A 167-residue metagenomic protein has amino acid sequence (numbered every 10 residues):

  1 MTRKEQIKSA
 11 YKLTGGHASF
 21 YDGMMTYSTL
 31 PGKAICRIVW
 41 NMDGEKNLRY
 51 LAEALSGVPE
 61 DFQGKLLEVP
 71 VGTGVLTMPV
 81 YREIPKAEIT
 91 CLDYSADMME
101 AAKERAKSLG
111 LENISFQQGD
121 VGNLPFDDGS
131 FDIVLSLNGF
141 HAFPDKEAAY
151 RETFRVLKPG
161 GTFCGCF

Functional and structural regions predicted by a protein language model:
M1-E60, P79: Conserved class I S-adenosyl-L-methionine
V58-E60, E83-I84, L157: A generic alpha-to-beta junction signature in SAM-dependent methyltransferases
K65-N123: Class I SAM-dependent methyltransferase SAM/SAH-binding core
D97, P144-E147: Short N-terminal helix/helix-N-cap motif within the alpha/beta-hydrolase-1
G122-I133: A short acidic, Gly/Pro-enriched loop at the edge of an enzyme's catalytic core that lines a small-molecule cofactor
I133-D145: A short SAM/SAH-binding and catalytic strip from SAM-dependent methyltransferases
E147-P159: A short glycine-rich, Lys/Arg-flanked "PGG" loop and its adjoining helix->strand segment in the class I
G160-F167: Conserved beta-strand signature within the Rossmann-like core of class I S-adenosyl-L-methionine
